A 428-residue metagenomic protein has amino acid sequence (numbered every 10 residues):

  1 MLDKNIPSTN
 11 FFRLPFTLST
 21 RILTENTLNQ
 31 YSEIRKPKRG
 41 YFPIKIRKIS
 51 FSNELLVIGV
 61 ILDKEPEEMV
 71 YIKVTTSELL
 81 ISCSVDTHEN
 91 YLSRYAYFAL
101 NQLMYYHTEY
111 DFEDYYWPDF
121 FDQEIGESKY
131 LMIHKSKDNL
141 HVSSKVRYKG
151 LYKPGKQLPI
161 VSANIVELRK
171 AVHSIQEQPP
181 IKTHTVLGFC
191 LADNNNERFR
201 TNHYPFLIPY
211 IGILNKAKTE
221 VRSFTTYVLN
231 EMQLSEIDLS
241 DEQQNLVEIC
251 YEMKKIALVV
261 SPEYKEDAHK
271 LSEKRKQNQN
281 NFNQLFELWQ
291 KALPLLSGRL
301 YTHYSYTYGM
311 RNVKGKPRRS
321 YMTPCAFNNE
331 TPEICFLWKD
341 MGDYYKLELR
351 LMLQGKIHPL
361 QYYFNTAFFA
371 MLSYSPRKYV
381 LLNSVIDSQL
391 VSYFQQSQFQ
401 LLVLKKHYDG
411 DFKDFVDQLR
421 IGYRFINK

Functional and structural regions predicted by a protein language model:
M1-K428: Helix-loop junction hotspots and adjacent acidic micro-motifs that serve as functional foci
